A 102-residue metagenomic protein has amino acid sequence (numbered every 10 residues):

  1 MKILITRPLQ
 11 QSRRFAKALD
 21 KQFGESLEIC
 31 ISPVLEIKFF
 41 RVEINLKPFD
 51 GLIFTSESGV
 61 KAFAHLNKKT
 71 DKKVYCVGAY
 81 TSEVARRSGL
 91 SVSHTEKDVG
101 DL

Functional and structural regions predicted by a protein language model:
M1-L102: Signature of uroporphyrinogen-III synthase
